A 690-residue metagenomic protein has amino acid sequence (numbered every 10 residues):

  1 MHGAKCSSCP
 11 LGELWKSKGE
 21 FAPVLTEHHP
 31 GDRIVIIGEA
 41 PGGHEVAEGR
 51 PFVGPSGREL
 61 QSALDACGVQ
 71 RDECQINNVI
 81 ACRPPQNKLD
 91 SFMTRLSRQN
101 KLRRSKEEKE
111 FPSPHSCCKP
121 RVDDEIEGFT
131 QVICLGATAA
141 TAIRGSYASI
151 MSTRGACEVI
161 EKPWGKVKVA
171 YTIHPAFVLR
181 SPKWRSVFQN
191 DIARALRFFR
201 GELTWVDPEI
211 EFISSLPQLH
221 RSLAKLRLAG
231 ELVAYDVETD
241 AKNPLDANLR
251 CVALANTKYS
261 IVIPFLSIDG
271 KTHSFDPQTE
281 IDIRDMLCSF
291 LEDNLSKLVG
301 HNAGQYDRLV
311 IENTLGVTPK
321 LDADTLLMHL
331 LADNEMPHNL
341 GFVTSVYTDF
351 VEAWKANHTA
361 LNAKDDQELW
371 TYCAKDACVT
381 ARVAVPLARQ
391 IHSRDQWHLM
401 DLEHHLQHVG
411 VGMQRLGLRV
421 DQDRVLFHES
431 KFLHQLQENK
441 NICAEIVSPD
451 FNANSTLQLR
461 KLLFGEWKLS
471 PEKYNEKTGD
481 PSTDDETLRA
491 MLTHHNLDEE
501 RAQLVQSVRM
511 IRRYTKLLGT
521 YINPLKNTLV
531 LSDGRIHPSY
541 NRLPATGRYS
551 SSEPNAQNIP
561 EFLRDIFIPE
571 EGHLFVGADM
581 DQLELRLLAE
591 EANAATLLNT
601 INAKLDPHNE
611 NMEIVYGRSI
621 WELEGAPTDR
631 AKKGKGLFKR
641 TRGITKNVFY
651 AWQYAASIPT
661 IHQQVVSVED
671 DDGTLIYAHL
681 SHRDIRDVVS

Functional and structural regions predicted by a protein language model:
M1-L203: A polyanion-binding, active-site-adjacent surface
V122, R221-K225, P277-S296: Short, basic/hydrophobic alpha-helical segments
Q131-G136, A234, L295-G304, G577: Acidic beta-strand-to-loop metal/phosphate-binding motif
I173, V317-E335, L340-F342, K604-E610: Conserved beta-strand -> loop -> alpha-helix junction used to position metal-binding or nucleic-acid-contacting
R197, G201-S274, E292-N294, Q305 (+9 more regions): Conserved "right-hand" nucleotidyltransferase catalytic core of DNA-directed polymerases
D376, L574-D606: Structured ligand/cofactor/substrate-binding pocket environments in proteins
P607-G636: Generic long, charged, amphipathic alpha-helical segments
T641-Y654: Short, amphipathic alpha-helical "recognition" segments used to contact nucleic acids or chromatin
